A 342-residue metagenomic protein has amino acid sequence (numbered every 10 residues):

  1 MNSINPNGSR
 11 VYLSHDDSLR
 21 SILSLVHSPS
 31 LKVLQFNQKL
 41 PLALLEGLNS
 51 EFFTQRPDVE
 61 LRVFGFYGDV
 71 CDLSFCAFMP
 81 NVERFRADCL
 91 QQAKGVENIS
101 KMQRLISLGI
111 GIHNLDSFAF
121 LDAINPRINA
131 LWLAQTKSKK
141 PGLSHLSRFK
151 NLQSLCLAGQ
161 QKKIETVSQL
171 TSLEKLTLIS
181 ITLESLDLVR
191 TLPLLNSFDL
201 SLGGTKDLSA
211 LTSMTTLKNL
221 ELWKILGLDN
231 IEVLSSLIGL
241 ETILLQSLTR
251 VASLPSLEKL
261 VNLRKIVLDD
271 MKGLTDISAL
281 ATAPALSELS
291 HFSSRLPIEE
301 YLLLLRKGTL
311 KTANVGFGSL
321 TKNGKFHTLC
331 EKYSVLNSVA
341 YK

Functional and structural regions predicted by a protein language model:
S3-D72, A77, N81-G95, S100 (+5 more regions): Concave beta-strand-loop units of leucine-rich repeat
